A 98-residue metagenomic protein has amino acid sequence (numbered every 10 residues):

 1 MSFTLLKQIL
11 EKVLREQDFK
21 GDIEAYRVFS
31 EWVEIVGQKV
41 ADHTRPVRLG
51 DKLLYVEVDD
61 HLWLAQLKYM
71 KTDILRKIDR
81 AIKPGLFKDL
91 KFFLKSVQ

Functional and structural regions predicted by a protein language model:
M1-E34, R45-V47, P84-Q98: N-terminal presequence-like segments and adjacent domain-start helices
D18-G21, D60, K71: Flexible interhelical turns and helix-capping residues at alpha-helix boundaries within structured domains
K20, E24, A41, G50 (+1 more regions): Generic, ordered loop/turn and secondary-structure boundary motif
E31-E57: Short edge beta-strands and adjacent turn/loop segments
D51-Y69: A short interface-forming secondary-structure element
H61, T72, K95-V97: Short coil/turn motifs at secondary-structure junctions
L64-L86: Short, non-transmembrane amphipathic alpha-helical segments
